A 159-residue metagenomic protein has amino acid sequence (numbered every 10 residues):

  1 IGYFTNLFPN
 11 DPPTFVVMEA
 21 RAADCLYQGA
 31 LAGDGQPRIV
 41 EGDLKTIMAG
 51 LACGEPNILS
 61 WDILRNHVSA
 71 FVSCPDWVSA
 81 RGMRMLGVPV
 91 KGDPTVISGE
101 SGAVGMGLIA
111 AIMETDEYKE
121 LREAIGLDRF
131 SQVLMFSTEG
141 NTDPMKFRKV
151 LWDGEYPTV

Functional and structural regions predicted by a protein language model:
I1-N66, D116, L121-V159: Glycine-rich phosphate/pyrophosphate-binding loop at beta-loop-alpha junctions
P56-I125: Active-site-adjacent helical/loop segments in soluble small-molecule enzymes
